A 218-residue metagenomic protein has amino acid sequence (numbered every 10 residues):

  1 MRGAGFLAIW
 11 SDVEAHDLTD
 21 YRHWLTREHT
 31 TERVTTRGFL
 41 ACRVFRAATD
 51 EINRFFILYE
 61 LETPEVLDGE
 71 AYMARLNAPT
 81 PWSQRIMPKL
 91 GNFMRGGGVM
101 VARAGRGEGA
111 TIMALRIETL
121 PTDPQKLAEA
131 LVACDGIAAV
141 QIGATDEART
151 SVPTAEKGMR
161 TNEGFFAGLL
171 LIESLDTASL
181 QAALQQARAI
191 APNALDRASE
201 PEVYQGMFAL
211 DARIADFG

Functional and structural regions predicted by a protein language model:
M1-G218: Macromolecular interaction modules
